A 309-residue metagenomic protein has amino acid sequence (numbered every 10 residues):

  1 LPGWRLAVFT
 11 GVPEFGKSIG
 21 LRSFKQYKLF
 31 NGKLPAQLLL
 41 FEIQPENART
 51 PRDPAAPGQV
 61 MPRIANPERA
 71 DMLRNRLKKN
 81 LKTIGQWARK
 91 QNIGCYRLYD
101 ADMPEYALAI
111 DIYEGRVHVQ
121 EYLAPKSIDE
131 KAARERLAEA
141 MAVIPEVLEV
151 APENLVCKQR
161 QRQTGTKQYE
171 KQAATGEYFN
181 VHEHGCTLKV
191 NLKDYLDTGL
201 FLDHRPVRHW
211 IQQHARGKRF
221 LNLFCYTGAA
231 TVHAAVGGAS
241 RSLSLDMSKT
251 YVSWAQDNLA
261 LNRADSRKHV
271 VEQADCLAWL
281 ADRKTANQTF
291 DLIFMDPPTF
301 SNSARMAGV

Functional and structural regions predicted by a protein language model:
L1-R63, D194-L196, L200-H209, H214 (+4 more regions): Class I S-adenosyl-L-methionine-dependent methyltransferase catalytic core
E46-Y113, Q120-E139: Non-catalytic nucleic-acid substrate-recognition regions in nucleic-acid-modifying enzymes
C95, Y99-D111, A133-L202, H209: Non-catalytic substrate-recognition/targeting regions of SAM-dependent transferases
V119, F294-M295: Redox-cofactor binding/interface segments in oxidoreductases and associated redox assembly factors
L188, V207, F224, D296: Conserved hydrophobic/aromatic pocket- or pore-lining residues that grip, position, or stack substrates in active sites
N222-G228: Class I SAM-dependent methyltransferase "Motif I" SAM/SAH-binding loop
